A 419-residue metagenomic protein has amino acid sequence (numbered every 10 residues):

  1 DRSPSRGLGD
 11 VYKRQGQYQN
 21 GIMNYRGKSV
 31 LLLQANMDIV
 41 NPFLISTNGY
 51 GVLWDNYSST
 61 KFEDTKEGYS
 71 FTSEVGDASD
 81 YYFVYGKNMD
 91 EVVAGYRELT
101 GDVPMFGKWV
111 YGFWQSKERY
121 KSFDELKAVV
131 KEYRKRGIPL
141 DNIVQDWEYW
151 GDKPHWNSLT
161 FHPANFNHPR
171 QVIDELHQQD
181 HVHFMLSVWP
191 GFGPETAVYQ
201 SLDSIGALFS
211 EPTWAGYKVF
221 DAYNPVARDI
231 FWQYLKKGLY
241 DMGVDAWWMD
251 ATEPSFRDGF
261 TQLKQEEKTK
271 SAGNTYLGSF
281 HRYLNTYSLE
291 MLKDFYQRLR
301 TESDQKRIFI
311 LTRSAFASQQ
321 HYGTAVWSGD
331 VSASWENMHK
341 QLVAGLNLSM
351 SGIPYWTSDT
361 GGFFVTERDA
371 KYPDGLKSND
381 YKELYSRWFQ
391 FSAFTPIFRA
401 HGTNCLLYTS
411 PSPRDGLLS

Functional and structural regions predicted by a protein language model:
D1-L8, Y12, Y408-L418: Single conserved hydrophobic/aromatic residue that forms the stacking wall/gate of nucleotide- or nucleobase-binding
S5-G107, K117-E118, F123-D124, V130-K135: Catalytic and substrate-binding clefts that recognize carbohydrates or anionic sugar/phosphate headgroups
Q34-A35, D55, K61-D64, Y69-S70 (+3 more regions): Non-catalytic C-terminal accessory modules of carbohydrate-active enzymes
D38-P42, T47-G49, A78, K108-V110 (+5 more regions): Extracellular structured ligand-interaction cores
M105-W114, T213-G216: N-terminal small/glycine-rich loop or linker at the start of catalytic domains across soluble metabolic enzymes
V110-Q115, R136, F398: Anion-binding catalytic surfaces of enzymes that hydrolyze or transfer phosphate/sulfate esters
Q115-S122, V219-Y223: Active-site mouth loops of central-metabolism enzymes
P139-S410, R414: Aromatic- and carboxylate-enriched substrate-binding clefts and catalytic-loop regions of carbohydrate-active enzymes
